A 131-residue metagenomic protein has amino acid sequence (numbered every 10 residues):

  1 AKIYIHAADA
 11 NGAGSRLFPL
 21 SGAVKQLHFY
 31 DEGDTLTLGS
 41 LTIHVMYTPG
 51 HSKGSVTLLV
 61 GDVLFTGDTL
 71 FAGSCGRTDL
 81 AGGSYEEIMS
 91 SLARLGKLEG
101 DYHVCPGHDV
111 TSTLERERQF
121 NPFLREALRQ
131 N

Functional and structural regions predicted by a protein language model:
A1-T37, L41, Q119-E126: Active-site HxH/HxHxD metal-binding segment of metal-dependent hydrolases
K2, T42, Y47, L64 (+1 more regions): Hydrophobic "anchor" residues on beta-strands that sit immediately upstream of conserved functional sites
A7-D9, L41, G50-S52, D62-V63 (+3 more regions): Active-site metal-binding loops of divalent metal-dependent hydrolases
N11-L17, G73-D79, T113-E115: A short acidic, helix-capping loop that chelates divalent metal ions and anchors anionic groups
Y30, T48-H51, L58, D68 (+3 more regions): Divalent metal-coordination and catalytic microenvironments
G33-L59: Core dinuclear metal-dependent hydrolase active-site scaffold
V63, E87-N131: Divalent-metal (often Zn2+) His-rich catalytic cores of metallo-beta-lactamase-fold enzymes
